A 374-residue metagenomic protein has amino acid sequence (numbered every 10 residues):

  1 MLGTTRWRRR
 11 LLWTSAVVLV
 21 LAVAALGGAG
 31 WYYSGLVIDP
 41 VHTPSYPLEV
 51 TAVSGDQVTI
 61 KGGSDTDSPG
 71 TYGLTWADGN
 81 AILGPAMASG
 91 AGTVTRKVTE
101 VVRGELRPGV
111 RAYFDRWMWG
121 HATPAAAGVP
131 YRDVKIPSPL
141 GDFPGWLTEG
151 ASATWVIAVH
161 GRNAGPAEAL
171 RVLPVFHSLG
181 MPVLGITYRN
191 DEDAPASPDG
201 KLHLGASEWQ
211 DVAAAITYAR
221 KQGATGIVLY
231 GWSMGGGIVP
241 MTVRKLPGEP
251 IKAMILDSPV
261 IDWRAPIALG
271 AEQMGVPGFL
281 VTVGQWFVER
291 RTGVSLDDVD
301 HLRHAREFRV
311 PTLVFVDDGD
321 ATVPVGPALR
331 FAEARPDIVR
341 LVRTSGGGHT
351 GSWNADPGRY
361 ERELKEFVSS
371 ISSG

Functional and structural regions predicted by a protein language model:
R10-V17, A355-G374: Catalytic active-site module of serine/aspartate enzymes centered on a nucleophile-bearing elbow/loop
R103-G150: N-terminal cap/lid segment of alpha/beta-hydrolase-fold proteins
P139-R189, D193-P195: Short, surface-exposed "cap/lid" segments of acyl-processing enzymes
E168, K201-Q222, V228: Alpha/beta-hydrolase active-site loop
M241-S295: Hydrolase active-site cap/lid region
E307-R309, V314-V316, D320: Short beta-strand/loop motif that positions the catalytic acidic residue of the alpha/beta-hydrolase fold
A321-P327: Conserved alpha/beta-hydrolase "acid-adjacent" motif
A332-S352, P357: Catalytic histidine neighborhood in serine/cysteine hydrolases with alpha/beta-hydrolase-type architecture
